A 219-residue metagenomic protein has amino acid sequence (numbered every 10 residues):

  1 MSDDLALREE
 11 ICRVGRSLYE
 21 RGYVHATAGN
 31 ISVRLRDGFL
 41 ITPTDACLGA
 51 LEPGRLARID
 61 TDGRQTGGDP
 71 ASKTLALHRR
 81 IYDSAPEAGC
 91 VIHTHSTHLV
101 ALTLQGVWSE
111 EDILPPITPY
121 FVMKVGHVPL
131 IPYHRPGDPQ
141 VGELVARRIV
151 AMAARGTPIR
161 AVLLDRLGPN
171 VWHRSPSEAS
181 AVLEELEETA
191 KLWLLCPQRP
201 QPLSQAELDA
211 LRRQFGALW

Functional and structural regions predicted by a protein language model:
M1-W219: Glycine-rich flexible loops
